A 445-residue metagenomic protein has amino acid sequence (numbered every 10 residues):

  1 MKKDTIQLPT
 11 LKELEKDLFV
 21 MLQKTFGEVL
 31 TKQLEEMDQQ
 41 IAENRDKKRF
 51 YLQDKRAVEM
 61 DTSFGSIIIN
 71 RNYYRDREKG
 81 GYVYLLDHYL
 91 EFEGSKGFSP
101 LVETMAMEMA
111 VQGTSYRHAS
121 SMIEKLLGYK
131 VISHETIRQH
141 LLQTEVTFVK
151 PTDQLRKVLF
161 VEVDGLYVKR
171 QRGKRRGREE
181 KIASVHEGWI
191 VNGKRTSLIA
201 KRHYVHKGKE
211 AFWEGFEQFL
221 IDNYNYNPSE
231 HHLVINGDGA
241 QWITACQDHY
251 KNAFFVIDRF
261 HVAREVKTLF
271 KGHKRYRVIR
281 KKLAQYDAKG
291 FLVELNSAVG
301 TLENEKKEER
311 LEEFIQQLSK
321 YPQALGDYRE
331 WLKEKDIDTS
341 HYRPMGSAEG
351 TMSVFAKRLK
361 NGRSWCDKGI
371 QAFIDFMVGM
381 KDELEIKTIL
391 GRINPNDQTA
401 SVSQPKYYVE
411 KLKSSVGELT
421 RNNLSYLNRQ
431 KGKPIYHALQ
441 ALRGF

Functional and structural regions predicted by a protein language model:
M1-K32, I221-F255, F260-F445: Acidic/histidine-rich catalytic cores and adjacent linkers of DNA breakage/strand-transfer/modification proteins
K2-Q7, F50-K55, E59, G65-M105 (+6 more regions): RNase H-like nuclease fold core
T31-Q33, M37-A42: N-terminal leader/targeting and assembly helices and adjacent pre-domain segments
A42-E59, W331-K333, I337-S340: Short acidic, Pro/Gly- and aromatic-enriched capping/linker segments at domain boundaries
M107-T114, R343, S347: Short basic-aromatic helix/loop recognition motifs at nucleic-acid and histone-peptide binding interfaces
Q112-E124: Short, charged amphipathic recognition helices of the HTH superfamily and cognate SANT/SANTA-like modules
E124-K125, L142, G300: Short amphipathic alpha-helical surface patches that mediate protein-protein
